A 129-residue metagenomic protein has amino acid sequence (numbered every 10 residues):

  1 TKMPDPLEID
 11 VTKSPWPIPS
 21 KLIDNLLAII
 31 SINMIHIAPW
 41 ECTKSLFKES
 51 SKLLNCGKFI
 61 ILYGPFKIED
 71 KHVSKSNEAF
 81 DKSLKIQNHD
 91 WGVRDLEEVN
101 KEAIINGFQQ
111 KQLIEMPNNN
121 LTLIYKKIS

Functional and structural regions predicted by a protein language model:
T1-S20: S-adenosyl-L-methionine
E8, V99-E102, I124: Polytopic transmembrane helical bundles with strong interfacial aromatic enrichment
L26-L27: Conserved acidic residues
I30: A conserved beta-strand element that flanks and buttresses the S-adenosyl-L-methionine
I37-L53: A short, conserved alpha-helix within the catalytic core of class I
L54-D70: Conserved beta-strand signature within the Rossmann-like core of class I S-adenosyl-L-methionine
V73-E97: Conserved Class I S-adenosyl-L-methionine
N106-S129: Core SAM-dependent methyltransferase catalytic element
